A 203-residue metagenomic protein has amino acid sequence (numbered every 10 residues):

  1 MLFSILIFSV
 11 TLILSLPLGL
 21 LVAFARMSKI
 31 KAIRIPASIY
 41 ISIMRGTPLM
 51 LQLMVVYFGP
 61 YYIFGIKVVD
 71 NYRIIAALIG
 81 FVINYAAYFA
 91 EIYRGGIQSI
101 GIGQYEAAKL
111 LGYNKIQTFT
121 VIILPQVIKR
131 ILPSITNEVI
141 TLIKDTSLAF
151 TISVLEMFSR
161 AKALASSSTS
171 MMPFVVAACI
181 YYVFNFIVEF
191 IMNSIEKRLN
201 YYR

Functional and structural regions predicted by a protein language model:
M1-R203: Transmembrane alpha-helices and adjacent helix-loop boundaries
